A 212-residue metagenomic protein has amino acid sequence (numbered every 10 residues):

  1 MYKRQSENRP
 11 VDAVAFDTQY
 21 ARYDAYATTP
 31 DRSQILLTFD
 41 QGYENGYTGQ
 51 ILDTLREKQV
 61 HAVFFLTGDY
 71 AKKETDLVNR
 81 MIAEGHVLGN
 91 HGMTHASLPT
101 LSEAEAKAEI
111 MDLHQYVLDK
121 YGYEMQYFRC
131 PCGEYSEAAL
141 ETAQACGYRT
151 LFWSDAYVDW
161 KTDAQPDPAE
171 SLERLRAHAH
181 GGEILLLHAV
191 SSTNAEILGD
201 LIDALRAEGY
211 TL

Functional and structural regions predicted by a protein language model:
M1: Active-site loops and adjacent core secondary-structure elements that bind or stabilize anionic groups
R4-S97, L101, E105-M125: Active-site beta->alpha N-cap acidic-glycine motif
F39-Q41, F65-D69, G92-M93, R129-G133 (+2 more regions): Active-site-proximal beta-strand/loop segments in catalytic clefts of secreted hydrolases
D40, L55, L88, F128-P131 (+3 more regions): Divalent metal-coordination and catalytic microenvironments
Y47-Q50, A96-E124, E134-G181, T193-D200: Alpha-helical scaffold elements lining the catalytic groove of polysaccharide deacetylases
K58, E84-G85, C146, G181-G182 (+1 more regions): Structured helix-beta-strand junction loops
D203-L212: Low-complexity, Gly/Ser/Thr/Pro-rich intrinsically disordered linker/tail segments
